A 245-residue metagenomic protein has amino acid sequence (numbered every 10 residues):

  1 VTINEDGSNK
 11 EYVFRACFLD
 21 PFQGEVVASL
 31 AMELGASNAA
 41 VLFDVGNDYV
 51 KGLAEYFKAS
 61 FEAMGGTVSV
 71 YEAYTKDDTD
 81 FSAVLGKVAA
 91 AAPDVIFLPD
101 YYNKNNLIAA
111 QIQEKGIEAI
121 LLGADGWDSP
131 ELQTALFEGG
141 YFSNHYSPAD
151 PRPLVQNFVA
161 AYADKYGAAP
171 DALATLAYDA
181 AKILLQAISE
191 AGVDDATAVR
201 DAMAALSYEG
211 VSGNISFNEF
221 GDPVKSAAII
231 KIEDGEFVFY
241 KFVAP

Functional and structural regions predicted by a protein language model:
V1-N4, A16, Y74-S82, N103-N106 (+1 more regions): Beta-alpha junction/loop-to-helix N-cap segments that form part of ligand/metal-binding clefts
V1-Y71, E118-Y141, A149: Extracytoplasmic ligand/sensor domains, especially the bilobed periplasmic-binding protein
K10, A109-Y178, K231-E233, F237-A244: Extracellular/periplasmic periplasmic-binding protein-like sensory domains
Q23, L53, K104, L176-A180: Catalytic-loop motifs flanking and including active-site residues across diverse enzymes
Q23-V26, A73-K87, R152-Q156: Structural motif
M32-S37, K58-G66, G86-P93, A110-I117 (+3 more regions): Sec-exported extracytoplasmic/periplasmic mature domains
A40-F43, A92-Y102, I108, A119-A124 (+1 more regions): Periplasmic-binding protein-like
D164-A174, L185-F237: Segments of small-molecule ligand-sensing domains
